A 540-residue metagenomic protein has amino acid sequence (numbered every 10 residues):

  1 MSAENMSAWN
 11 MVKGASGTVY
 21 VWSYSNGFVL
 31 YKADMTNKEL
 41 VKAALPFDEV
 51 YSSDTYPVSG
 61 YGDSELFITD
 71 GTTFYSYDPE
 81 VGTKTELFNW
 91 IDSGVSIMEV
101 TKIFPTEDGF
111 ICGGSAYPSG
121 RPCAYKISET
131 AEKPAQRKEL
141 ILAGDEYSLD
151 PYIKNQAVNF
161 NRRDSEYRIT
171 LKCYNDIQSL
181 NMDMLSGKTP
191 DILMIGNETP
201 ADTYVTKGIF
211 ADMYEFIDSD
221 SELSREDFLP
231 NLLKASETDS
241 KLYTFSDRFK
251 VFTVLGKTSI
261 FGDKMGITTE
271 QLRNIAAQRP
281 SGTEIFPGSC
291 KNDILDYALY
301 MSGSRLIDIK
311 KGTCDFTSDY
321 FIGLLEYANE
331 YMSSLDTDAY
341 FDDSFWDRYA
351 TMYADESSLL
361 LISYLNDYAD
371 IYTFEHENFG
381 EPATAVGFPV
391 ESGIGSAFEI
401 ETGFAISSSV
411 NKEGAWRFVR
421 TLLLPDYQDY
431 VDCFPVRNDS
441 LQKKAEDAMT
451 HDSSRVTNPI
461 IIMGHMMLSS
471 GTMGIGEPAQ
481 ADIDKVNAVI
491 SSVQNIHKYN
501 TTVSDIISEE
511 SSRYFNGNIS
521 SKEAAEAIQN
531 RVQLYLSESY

Functional and structural regions predicted by a protein language model:
S2-K38, A43-D202, E509, N518-Y540: Conserved N-terminal structural module of periplasmic/extracytoplasmic solute-binding proteins
Y31, Y331-R420, D439, K443: Extracytoplasmic/periplasmic substrate-binding proteins
I103, L149, F398, I460-V532: C-terminal capping/gating helix-and-loop segments adjacent to ligand/active sites or protein-protein/ligand interfaces
Q178-L193, D202, N274-Q278, S333 (+4 more regions): Short helices/loops that flank or line small-molecule/ion binding pockets
T199-T253, P382-P389: Hinge/lid segment of periplasmic solute-binding proteins
Y214-D227, S304-E326, G387-I394, G517: Short, solvent-exposed loop/beta-turn-alpha elements that line the ligand-binding surface or hinge of extracytoplasmic
E237-D342, S408, E413, S520-E523: Helix-loop-helix "hinge/cap" segment bordering the ligand-binding cleft or interdomain interface
S281, T421-R455: Periplasmic-binding protein-like
